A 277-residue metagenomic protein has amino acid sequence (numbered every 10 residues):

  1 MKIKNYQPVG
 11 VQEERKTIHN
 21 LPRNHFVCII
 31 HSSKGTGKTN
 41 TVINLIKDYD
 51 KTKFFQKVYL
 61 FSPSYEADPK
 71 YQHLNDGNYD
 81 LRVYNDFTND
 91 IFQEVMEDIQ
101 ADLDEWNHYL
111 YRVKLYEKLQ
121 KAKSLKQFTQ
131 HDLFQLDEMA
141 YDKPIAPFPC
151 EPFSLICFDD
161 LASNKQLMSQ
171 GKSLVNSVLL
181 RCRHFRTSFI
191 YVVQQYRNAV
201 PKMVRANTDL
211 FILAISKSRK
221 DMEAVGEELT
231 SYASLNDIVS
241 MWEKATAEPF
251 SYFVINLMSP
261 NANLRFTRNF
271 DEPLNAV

Functional and structural regions predicted by a protein language model:
M1-C28, L119, L125, Q130 (+1 more regions): Conserved P-loop NTPase motor module
E14-K16, F26-D48, P63-Y65, Y111-D237: Conserved P-loop NTPase motor cores
G35-K123: Conserved P-loop
T52-F55, F148-E151, A247: Short helix-terminating capping/connector loops at secondary-structure junctions
Y59, S188-I190, F253: A structural signal for isolated positions on well-ordered beta-strands in alpha/beta enzyme cores
L60, F158, I255-N256: Hydrophobic side chains in beta-strands
H73-Y79, G226-S231, F270-E272: Generic alpha-helical propensity signal that fires on short helical segments and nearby coil/disordered stretches
D98-A101, M222-N261: P-loop/Walker A phosphate-binding loop and immediately adjacent motor/lid segment at beta-alpha junctions
